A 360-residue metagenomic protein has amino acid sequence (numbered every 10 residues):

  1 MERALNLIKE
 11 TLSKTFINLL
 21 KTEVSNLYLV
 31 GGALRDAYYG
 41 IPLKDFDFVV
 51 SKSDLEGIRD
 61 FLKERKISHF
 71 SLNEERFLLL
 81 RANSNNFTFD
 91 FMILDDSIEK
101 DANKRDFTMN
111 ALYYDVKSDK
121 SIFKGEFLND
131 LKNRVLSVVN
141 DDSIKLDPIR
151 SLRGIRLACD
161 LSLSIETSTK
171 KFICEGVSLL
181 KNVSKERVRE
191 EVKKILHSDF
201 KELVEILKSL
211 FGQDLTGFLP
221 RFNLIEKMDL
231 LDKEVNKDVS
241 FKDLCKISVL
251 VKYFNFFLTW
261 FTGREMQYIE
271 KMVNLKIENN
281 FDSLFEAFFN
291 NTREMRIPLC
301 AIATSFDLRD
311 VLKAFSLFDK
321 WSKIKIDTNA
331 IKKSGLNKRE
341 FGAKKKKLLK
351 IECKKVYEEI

Functional and structural regions predicted by a protein language model:
M1-I360: Catalytic cores of the polymerase beta-like nucleotidyltransferase superfamily and closely associated nucleotide
